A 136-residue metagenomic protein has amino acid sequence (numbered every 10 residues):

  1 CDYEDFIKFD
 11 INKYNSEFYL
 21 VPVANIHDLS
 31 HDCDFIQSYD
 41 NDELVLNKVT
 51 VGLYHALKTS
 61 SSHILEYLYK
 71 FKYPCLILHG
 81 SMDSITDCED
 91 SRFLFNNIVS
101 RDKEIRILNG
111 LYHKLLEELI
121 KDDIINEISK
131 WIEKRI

Functional and structural regions predicted by a protein language model:
C1-T50: Alpha/beta-hydrolase-fold enzymes
V49-Y67: Active-site nucleophile elbow and catalytic-triad environment of alpha/beta-hydrolase enzymes
L68-K72, N97-S100: Short, conserved loop/helix-junction motifs that constitute active-site signature segments in enzyme catalytic cores
F71, I77-H79, D83: Short beta-strand/loop motif that positions the catalytic acidic residue of the alpha/beta-hydrolase fold
S84-D90: Conserved alpha/beta-hydrolase "acid-adjacent" motif
D102-I136: Catalytic active-site module of serine/aspartate enzymes centered on a nucleophile-bearing elbow/loop
